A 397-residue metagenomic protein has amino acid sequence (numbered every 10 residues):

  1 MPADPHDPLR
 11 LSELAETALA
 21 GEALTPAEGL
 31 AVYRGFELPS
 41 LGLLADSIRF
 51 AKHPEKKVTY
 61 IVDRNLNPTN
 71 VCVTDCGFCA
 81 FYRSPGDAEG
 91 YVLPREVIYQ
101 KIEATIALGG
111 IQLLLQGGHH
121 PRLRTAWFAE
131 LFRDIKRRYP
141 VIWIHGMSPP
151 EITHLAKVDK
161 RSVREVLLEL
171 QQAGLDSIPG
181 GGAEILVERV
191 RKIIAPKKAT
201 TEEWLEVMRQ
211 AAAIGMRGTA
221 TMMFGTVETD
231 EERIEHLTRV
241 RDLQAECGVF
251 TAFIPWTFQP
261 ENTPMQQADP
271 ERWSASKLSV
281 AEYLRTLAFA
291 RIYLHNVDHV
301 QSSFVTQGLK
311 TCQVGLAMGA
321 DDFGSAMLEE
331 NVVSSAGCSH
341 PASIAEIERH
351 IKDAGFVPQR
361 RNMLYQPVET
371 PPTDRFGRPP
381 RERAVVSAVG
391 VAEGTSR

Functional and structural regions predicted by a protein language model:
M1-P39, I106, T238, Q244-R397: Auxiliary Fe-S-binding modules of radical SAM enzymes
G21, A45, C76, L115 (+5 more regions): Conserved, mostly hydrophobic/aromatic
G29-V32, V62-N65, G117-P121, F224-V227 (+1 more regions): Conserved short loop/turn motifs at secondary-structure junctions
S40-P85, G90-Q116: N-terminal pre-triad scaffold of radical SAM enzymes
V58, C72-V73, C79-R83, F132-R137 (+2 more regions): Mobile, glycine- and charge-enriched loop segments and immediately flanking short secondary-structure elements within
V58-R64, L113, I144-S148, I178-G180 (+4 more regions): Hydrophobic faces of well-ordered beta-strands that scaffold small-molecule active sites in alpha/beta enzyme cores
A80-Y82, E188-R189, Q266-W273: Short glycine/proline- and charge-enriched loop/turn segments that cap or connect secondary-structure elements
R83-D242: Conserved Radical SAM active-site core
